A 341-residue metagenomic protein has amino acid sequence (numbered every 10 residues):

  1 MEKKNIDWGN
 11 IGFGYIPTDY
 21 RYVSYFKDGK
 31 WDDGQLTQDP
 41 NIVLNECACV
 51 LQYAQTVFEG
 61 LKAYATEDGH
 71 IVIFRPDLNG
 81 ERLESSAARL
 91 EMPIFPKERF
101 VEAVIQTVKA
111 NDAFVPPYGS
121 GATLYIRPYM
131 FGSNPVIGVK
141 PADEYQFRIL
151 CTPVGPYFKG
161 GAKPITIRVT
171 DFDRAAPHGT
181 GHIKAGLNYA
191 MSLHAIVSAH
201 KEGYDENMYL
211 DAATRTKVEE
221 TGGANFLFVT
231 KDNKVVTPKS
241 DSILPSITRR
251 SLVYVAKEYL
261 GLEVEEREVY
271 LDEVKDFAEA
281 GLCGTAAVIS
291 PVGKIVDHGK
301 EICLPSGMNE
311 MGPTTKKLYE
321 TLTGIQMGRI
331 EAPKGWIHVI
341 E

Functional and structural regions predicted by a protein language model:
M1-T107, Y129, V136-E341: Helix-start/capping segments and mature chain N-termini
T107-G121: Charged, gly/pro-rich active-site loop segments
G119-R127, F131: Extended, Lys/Arg-enriched charged tracts that mediate electrostatic binding to polyanionic substrates
